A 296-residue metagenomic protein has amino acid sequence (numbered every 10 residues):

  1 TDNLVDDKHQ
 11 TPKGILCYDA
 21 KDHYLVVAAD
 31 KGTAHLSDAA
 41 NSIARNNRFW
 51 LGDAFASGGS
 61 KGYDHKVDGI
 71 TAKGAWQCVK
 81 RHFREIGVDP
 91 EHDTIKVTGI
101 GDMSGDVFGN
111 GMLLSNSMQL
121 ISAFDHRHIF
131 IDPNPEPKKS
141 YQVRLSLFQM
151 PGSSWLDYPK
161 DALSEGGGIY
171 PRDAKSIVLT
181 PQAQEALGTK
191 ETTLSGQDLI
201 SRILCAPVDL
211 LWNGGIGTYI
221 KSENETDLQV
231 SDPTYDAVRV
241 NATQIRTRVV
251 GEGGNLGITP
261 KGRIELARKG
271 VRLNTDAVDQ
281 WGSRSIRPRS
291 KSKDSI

Functional and structural regions predicted by a protein language model:
T1-D22, V26, G32-I296: Non-transmembrane, aqueous-exposed alpha-helical and coiled segments at domain scale
